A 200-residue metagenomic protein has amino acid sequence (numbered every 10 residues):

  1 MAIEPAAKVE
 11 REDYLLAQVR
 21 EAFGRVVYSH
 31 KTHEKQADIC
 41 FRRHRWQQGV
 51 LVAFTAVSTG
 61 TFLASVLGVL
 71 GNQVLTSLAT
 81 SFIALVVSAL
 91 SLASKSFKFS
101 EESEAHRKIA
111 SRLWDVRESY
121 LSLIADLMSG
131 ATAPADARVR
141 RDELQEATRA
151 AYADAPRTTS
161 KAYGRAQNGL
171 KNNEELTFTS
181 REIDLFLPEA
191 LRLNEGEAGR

Functional and structural regions predicted by a protein language model:
A2-V50, T76, A93, F97-R200: Conserved non-transmembrane functional hotspots
Q36, T59-L63, A89-L92: Alpha-helical transmembrane segments of multipass membrane proteins
Q47, L51-F54, T80-V87: Hydrophobic alpha-helical transmembrane segments of polytopic
F54-Q73: Juxtamembrane "helix exit" motif at the C-terminal ends of alpha-helical transmembrane segments in multi-pass membrane
G71-I83: Hydrophobic alpha-helical transmembrane segments
I83-F97: Transmembrane alpha-helices and immediately adjacent membrane-cytoplasm interface residues in multi-pass integral
